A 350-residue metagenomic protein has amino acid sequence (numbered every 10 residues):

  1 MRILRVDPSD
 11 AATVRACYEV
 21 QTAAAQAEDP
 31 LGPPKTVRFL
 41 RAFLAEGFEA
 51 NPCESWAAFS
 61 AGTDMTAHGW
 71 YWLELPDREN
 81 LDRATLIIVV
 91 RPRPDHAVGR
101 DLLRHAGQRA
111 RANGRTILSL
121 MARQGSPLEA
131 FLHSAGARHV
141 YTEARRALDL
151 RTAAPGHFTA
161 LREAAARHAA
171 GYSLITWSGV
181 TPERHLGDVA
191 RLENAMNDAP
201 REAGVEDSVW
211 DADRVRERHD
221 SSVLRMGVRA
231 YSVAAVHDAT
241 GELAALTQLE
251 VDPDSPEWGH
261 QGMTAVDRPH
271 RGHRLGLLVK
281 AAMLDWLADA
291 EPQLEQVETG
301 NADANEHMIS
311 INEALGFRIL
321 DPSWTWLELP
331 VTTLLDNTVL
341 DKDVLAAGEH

Functional and structural regions predicted by a protein language model:
M1-E46, A164-R214, T338-V339, V344-H350: Short amphipathic alpha-helix that is part of the acyltransferase structural core
V6-P8, Q21-Q124, V236-D238, A244-D267 (+1 more regions): Conserved donor-binding loop and adjoining core beta-sheet/short helix segment in diverse acyl/aminoacyl transferases
R91-P92, S119-L128, D267-R271, Q296-I309 (+1 more regions): Conserved beta-strand-loop-alpha-helix junction that forms the acyl-donor binding cleft
P92-R184, S323-E328: Acyl-donor-binding surface of acyltransferase catalytic domains
D95-Q108, S134, V266, G272-W286 (+1 more regions): Conserved acetyl-CoA-binding loop-helix of GNAT-fold acetyltransferases
A135-A154, Y231, D285-N337, D341-H350: Active-site/acyl-donor-binding loops of N-acyltransferases
R167-A170, R184, M226-A230, A244: Short gly/pro-enriched beta-turn/loop segments at secondary-structure junctions
A199-E202, A212-V233, L243, E250 (+5 more regions): Amphipathic alpha-helical hairpins
